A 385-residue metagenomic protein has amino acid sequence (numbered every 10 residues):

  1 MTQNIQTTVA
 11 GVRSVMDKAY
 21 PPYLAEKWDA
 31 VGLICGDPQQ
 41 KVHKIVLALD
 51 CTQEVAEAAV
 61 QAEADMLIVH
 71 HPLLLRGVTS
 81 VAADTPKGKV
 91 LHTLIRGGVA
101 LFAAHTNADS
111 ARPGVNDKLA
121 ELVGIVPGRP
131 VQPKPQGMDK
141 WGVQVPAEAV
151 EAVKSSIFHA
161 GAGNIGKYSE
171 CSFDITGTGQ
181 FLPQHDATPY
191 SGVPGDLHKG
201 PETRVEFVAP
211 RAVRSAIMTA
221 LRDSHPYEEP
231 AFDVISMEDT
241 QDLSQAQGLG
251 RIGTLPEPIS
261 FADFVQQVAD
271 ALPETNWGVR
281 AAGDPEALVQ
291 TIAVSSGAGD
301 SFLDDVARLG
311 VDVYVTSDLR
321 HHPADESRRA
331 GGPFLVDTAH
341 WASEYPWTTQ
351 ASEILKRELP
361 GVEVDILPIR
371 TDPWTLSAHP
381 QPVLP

Functional and structural regions predicted by a protein language model:
M1-P385: Hydrophobic structural segments
